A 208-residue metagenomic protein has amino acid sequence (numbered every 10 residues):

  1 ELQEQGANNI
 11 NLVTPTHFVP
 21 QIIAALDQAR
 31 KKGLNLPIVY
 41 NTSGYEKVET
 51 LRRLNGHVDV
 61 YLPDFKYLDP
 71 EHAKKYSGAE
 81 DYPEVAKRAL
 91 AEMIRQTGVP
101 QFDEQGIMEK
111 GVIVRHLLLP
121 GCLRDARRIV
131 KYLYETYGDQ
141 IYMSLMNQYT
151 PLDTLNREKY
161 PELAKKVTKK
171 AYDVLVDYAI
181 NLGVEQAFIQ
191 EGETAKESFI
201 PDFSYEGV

Functional and structural regions predicted by a protein language model:
E1-G56, V60, P70-E71: Conserved Radical SAM active-site core
Q3, R30, N55, I94 (+2 more regions): N-terminal cationic-hydrophobic initiation segments that often serve targeting/anchoring roles
Q3-Q28, K75, D81, A91 (+1 more regions): Conserved glycine-rich "GG(E/T)P / GGGxP" loop and the immediately following alpha-helix in the radical SAM core
T14-T16, Y40-G44, F65, H116-L118 (+2 more regions): A cross-domain feature marking catalytic cores of carbohydrate-active enzymes and several ubiquitous metabolic/repair
A25-V39, V85-Q96, K169-Y178: Alpha-helix-loop-beta-strand connector modules within alpha/beta enzyme cores
N55-P70, Y142-Y149: Non-cysteine beta-strand/loop elements that form the S-adenosyl-L-methionine
A73-Q105: Anionic-ligand binding region
V99-V208: Auxiliary Fe-S-binding modules of radical SAM enzymes
